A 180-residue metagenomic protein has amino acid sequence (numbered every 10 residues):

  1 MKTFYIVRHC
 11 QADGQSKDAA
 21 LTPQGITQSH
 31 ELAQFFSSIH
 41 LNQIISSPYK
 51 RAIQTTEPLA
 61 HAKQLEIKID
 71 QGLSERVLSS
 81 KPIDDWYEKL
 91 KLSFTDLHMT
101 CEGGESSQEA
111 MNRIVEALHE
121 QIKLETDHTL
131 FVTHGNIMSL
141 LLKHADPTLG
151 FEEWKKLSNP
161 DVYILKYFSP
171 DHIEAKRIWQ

Functional and structural regions predicted by a protein language model:
K2-I67, G103-Q108, P160: Active-site-proximal alpha-helix that buttresses catalytic centers in soluble enzyme cores
F4, E125-N136: Generic beta-sheet signal
A12, I137-M138: Short active-site segment of divalent metal-dependent hydrolases/proteases that encodes the spacing between
S38-H40, Q121-D127: Glycine-rich phosphate-binding loop signature in dinucleotide/nucleotide-binding domains
S46-S47, N112, V132-T133: Short beta-strand scaffold positions
H61-E116: Phosphate-handling substructures
T148-E174: Domain-level recognition of soluble alpha/beta enzyme cores, biased toward histidine phosphatases/phosphomutases
A175-Q180: Short, solvent-exposed aromatic-acidic interface loops
